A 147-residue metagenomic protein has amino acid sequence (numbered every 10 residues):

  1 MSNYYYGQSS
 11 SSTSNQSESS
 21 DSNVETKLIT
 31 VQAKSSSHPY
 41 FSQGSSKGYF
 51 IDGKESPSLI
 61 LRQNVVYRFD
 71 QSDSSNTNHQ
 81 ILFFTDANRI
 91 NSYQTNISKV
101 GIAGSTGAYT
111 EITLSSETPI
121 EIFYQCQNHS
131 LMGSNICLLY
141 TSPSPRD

Functional and structural regions predicted by a protein language model:
M1-D21, S142: Enriched but not universal
E18-N78, G133-L138: N-terminal, post-signal-peptide metal-ligating segments of extracellular/periplasmic oxidoreductases, dominated by
F50-L61, N78-Q127: Extracytoplasmic beta-sandwich strand-turn segments characteristic of Greek-key/jelly-roll folds
G107-Y109, I136-L139: Feature for peripheral, non-core segments
Y140-D147: Conserved small/polar residues in nucleotide/adenosyl-binding loops
